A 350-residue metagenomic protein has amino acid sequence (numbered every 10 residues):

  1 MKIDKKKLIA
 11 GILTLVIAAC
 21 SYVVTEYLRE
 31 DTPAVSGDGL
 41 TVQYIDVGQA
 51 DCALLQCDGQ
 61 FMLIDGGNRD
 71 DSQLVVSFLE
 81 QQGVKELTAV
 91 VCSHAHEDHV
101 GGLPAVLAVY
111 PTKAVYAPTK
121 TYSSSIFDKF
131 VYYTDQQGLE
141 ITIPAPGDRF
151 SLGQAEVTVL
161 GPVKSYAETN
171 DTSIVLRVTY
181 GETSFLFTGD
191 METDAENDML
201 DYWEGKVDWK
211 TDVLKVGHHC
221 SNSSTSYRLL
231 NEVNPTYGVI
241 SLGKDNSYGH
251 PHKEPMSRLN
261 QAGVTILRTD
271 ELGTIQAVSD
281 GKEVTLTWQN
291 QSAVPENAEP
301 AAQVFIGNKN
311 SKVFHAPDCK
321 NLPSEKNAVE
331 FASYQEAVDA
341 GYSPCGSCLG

Functional and structural regions predicted by a protein language model:
K2-A301, N321, N327, A332 (+2 more regions): Non-globular, low-confidence helical/coil segments that flank catalytic cores
A301-K309: N-terminal carbohydrate-binding accessory modules
N308-S324: Short aromatic-glycine-(Arg/Gly/Cys) micro-motifs in beta-strand/loop hairpins
K312, V338-G341: Residue-level signal for mature regions of secreted extracellular proteins and peptides
L349-G350: Short, solvent-exposed mixed-charge patches
